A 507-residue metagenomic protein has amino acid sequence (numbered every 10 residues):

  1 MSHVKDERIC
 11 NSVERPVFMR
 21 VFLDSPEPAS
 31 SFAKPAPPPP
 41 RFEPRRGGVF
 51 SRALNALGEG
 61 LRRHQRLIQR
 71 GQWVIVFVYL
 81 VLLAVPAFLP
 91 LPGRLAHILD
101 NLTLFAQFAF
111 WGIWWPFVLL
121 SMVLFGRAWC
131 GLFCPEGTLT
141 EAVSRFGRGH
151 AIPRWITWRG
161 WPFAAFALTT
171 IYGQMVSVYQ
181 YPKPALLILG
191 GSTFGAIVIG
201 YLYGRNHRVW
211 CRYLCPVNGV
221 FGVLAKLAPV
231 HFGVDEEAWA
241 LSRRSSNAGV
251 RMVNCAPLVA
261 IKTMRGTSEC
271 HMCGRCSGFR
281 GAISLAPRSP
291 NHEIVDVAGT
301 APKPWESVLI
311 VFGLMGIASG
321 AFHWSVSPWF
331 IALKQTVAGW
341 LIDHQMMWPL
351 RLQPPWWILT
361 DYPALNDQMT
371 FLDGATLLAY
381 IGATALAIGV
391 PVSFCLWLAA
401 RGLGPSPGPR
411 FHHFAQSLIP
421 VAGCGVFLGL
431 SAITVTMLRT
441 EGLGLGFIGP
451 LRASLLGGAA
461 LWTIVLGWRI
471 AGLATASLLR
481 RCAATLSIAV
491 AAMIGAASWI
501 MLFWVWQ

Functional and structural regions predicted by a protein language model:
H3-S268, G278-Q507: Non-ligating segments of multi-cofactor redox enzymes
